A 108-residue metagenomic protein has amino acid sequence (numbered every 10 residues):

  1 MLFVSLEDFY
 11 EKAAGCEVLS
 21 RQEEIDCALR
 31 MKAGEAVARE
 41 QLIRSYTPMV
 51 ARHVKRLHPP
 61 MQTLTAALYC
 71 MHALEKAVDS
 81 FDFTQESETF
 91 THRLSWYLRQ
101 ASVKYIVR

Functional and structural regions predicted by a protein language model:
M1-R108: Alpha-helical promoter-recognition and RNA polymerase-docking modules of transcription initiation factors, dominated by
